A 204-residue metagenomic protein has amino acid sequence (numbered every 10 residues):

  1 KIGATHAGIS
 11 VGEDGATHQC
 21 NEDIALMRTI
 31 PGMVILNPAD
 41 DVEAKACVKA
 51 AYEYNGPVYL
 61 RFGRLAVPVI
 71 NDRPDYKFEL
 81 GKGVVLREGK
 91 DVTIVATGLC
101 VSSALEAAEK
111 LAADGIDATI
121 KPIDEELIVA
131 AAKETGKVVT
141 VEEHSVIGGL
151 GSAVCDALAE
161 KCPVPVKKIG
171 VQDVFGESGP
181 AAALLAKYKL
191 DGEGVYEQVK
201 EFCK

Functional and structural regions predicted by a protein language model:
K1-T93: Conserved thiamine diphosphate
V11-G12, G63-K204: Thiamine diphosphate
